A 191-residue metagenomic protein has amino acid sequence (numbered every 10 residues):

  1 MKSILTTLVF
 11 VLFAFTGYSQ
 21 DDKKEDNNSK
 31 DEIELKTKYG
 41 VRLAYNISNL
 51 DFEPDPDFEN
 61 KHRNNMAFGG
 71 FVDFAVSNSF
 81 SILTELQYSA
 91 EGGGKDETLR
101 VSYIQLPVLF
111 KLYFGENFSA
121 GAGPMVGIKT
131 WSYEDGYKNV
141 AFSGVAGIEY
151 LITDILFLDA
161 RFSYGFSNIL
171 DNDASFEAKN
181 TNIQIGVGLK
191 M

Functional and structural regions predicted by a protein language model:
M1-K24, M191: Bacterial Sec-dependent N-terminal signal peptides
Q20-D73, F118, A122, G127 (+3 more regions): Short glycine/proline- and aromatic-enriched beta-strand/turn motifs that initiate or cap beta-hairpins
D31-L35, D57-N64, D96-S102, D135-V140 (+1 more regions): Replace "Gram-negative outer membrane beta-barrel proteins" with "bacterial and organellar outer membrane beta-barrel
I47-E53, A90-G94, I128-E134, F166-L170: Gram-negative outer-membrane beta-barrel proteins
S79-I82, N117-A120, Y150, D154-A160: Repeated loop/turn-to-beta-strand initiation elements of outer-membrane beta-barrel proteins
S89-A120: Helix-adjacent hinge/juxtasegments
G147-L156, K179-M191: Outer-membrane beta-barrel "beta-signal"
S163-T181: Outer-membrane beta-barrel translocator/channel fold
